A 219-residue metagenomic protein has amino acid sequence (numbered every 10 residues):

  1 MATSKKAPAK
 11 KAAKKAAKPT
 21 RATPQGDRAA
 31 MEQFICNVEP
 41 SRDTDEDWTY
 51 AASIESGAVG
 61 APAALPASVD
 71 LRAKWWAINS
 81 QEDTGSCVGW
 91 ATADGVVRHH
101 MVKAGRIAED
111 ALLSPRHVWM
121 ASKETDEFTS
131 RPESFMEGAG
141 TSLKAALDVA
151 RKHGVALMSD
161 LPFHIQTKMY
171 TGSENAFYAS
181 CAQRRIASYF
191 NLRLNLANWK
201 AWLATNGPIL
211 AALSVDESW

Functional and structural regions predicted by a protein language model:
A2-G85, G89-L113, E137-M158: Structured alpha-helical subdomains that flank or immediately precede key functional sites
R21-P24, L65, A73, A93-V97 (+1 more regions): Predominantly the structural core of cysteine protease catalytic domains
E109-E127: Acidic helix-start/capping segments at beta-turn-to-alpha-helix junctions
